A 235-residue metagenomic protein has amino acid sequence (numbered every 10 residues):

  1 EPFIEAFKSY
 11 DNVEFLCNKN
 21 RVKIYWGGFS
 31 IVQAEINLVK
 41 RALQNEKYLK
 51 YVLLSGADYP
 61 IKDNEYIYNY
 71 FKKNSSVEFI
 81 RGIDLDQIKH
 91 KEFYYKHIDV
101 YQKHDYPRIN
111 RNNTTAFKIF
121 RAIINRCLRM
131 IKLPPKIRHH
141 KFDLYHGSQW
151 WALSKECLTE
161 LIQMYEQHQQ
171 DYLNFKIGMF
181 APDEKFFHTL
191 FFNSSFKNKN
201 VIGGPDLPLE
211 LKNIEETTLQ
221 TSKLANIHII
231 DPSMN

Functional and structural regions predicted by a protein language model:
E1-N235: ER/Golgi luminal nucleotide-sugar-dependent glycosyltransferases, focusing on the catalytic module
